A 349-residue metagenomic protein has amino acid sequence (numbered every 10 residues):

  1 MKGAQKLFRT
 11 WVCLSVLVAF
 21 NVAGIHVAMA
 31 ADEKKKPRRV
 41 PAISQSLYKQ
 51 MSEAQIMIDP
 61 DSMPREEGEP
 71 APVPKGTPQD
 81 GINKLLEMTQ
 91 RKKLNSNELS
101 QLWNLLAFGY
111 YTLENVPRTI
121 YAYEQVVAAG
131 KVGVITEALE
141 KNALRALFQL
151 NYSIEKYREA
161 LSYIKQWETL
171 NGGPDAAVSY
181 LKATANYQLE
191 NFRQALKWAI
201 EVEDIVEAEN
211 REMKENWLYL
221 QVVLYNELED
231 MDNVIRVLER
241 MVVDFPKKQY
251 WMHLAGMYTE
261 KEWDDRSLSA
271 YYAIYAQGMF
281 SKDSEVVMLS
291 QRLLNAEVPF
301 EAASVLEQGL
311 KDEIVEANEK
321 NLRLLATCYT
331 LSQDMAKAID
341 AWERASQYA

Functional and structural regions predicted by a protein language model:
K2-L14: Bacterial N-terminal signal peptides that target proteins for export
V16-A19, G24-E124, A128-K131, E137-N142 (+3 more regions): N-terminal leader/linker segments that initiate helical-solenoid repeat arrays
K36-A42, T89-N95, V127-T136, K165-G173 (+5 more regions): Solenoid-like repeat scaffolds
Q45-S52, S96-W103, I135-A146, N171-L181 (+5 more regions): Generic helix N-cap/helix-start motif at coil->alpha-helix transitions
A54, E69, A107, F148 (+5 more regions): Conserved small-residue packing positions in alpha-helical repeats and bundles
I58-R65, E69-L86, Y111-A128, Q149-I164 (+5 more regions): Helix-turn-helix repeat elements of alpha-solenoid scaffolds
Q166-Q277: Solenoidal tandem-repeat scaffolds enriched in leucines and small polar residues
A317-A349: C-terminal structural cap/anchor segments
